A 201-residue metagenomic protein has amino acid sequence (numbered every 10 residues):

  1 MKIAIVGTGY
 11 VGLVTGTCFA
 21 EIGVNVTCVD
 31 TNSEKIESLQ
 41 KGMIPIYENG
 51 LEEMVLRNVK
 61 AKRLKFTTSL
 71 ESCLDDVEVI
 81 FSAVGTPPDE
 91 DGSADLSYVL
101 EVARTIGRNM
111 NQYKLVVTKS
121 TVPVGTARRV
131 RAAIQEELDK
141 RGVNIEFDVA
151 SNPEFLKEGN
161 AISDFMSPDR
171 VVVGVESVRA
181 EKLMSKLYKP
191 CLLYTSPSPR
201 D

Functional and structural regions predicted by a protein language model:
M1-M43: NAD(P)+-binding Rossmann beta1-loop-alpha1 motif at the extreme N-terminus of oxidoreductases
T17-A20, L74, L100-G107: A structural alpha-helix within SAM-dependent methyltransferase catalytic domains
G23, D76-V77, Y113, P168-D169: Short, well-ordered alpha-helix to beta-strand connector turns
N25, T31-V77, G85-G92, E136-K140: Conserved N-terminal Rossmann-fold NAD(P) cofactor-binding segment
F81: N-terminal Rossmann-like NAD(P) cofactor-binding module of classical short-chain dehydrogenase/reductase
P88-F155: Rossmann-like NAD(P)(H) cofactor-binding subdomain of soluble oxidoreductases
T121-P123, A132, I162-K182: Short beta-strand and adjoining strand-loop segment in the mid-core of the Rossmann-like NAD(P)-dependent dehydrogenase
Y194-D201: Conserved small/polar residues in nucleotide/adenosyl-binding loops
